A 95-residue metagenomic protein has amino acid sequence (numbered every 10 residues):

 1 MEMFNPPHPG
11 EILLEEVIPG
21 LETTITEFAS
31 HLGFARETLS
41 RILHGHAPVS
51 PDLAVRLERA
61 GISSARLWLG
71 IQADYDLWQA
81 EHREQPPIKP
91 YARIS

Functional and structural regions predicted by a protein language model:
M1-T23, L67-G70: A short, Lys/Arg-rich alpha-helix, primarily the initiator
P19, S30, R41, V55 (+1 more regions): Alpha-helical residues within the helix-turn-helix
E22, G45-H46: Alpha-helical hinge/cap motifs
T23-R41: Short alpha-helical DNA-recognition segment
A35, H46, Q72-Y75: The DNA-recognition helices of helix-turn-helix-type DNA-binding domains
H46-A60: Short, basic-rich loop-to-helix N-cap that marks the start of a DNA-contacting helix
R66-S95: Short, charged recognition helix plus adjacent turn of helix-turn-helix-like nucleic-acid-binding domains
